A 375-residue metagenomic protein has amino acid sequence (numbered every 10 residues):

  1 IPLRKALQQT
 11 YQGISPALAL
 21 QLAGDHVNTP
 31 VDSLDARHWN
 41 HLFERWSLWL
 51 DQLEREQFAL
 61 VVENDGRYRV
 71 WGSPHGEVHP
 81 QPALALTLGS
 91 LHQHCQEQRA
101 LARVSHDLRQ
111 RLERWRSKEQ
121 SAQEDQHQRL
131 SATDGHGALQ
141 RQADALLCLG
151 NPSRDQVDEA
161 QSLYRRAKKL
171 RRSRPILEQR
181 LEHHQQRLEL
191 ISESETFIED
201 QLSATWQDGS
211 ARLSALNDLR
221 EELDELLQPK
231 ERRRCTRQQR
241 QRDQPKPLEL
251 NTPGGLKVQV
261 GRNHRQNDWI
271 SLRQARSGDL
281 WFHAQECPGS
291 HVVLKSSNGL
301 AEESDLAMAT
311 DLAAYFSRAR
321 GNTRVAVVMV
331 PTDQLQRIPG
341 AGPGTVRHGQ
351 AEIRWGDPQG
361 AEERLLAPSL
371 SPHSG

Functional and structural regions predicted by a protein language model:
I1-G375: Extended, highly charged segments
